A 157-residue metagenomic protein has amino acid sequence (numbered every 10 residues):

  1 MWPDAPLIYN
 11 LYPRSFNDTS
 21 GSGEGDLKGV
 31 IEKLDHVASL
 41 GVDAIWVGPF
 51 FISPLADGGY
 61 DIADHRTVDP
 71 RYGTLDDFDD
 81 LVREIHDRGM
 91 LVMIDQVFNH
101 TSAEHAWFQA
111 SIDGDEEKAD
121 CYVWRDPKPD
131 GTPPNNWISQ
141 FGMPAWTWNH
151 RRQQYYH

Functional and structural regions predicted by a protein language model:
M1-H157: Acidic/aromatic-lined carbohydrate-recognition and catalytic surfaces of CAZymes acting on diverse glycans
